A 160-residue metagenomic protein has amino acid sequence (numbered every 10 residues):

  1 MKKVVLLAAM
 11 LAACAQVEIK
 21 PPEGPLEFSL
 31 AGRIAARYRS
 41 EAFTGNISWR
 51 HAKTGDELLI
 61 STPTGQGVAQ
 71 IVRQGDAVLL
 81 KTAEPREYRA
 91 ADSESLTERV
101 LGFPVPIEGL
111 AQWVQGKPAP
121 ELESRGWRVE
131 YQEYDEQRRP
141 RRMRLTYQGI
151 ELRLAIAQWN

Functional and structural regions predicted by a protein language model:
M1-C14: Sec-dependent bacterial lipoprotein signal peptides
A12-S29: Bacterial Sec signal peptide processing site at the extreme N-terminus
F28-V68: Post-signal-peptide N-terminal segment of Sec-exported extracytoplasmic proteins
S40-A42, T64-Q66, A83-P85, S124-G126 (+1 more regions): Glycine-centered tight beta-turn/hairpin loop motif at sheet-sheet or coil-to-beta transitions
I47-R50, Q70-R73, V129-Y134, I156: Extended lipid/amphipathic-ligand handling interfaces
G55-P104: An acidic-aromatic
R86-R128: Surface-exposed, polar helix/loop patches in the mature regions of secreted/periplasmic/lumenal proteins that form
G116-N160: Gly/Pro-enriched, hydrophobic low-complexity segments that function as extracytoplasmic propeptides/linkers
